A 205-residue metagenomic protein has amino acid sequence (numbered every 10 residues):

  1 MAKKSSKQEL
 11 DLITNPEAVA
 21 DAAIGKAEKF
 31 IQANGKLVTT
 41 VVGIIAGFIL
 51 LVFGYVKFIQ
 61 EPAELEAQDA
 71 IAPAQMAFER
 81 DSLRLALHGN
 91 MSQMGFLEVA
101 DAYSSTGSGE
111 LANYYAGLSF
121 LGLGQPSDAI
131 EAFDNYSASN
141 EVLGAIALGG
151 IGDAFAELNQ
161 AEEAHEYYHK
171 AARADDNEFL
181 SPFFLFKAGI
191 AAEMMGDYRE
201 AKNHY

Functional and structural regions predicted by a protein language model:
A2-I44: N-terminal positive-inside, membrane-proximal cytosolic segments immediately preceding the first
E61, A100-G109, L123, S137-A145 (+1 more regions): Short solvent-exposed coil/turn linkers within tandem alpha-helical repeat scaffolds
